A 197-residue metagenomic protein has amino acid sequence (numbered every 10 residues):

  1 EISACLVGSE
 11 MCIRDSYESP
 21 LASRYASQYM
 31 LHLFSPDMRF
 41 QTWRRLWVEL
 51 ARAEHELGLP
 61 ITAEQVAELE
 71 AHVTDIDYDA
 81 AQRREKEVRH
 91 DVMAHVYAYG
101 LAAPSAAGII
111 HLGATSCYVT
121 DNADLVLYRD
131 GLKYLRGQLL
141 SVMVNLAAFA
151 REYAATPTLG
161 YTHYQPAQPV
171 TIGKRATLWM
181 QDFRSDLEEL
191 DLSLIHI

Functional and structural regions predicted by a protein language model:
E1-I13, I195-H196: Single conserved hydrophobic/aromatic residue that forms the stacking wall/gate of nucleotide- or nucleobase-binding
R14-L194: A helix-coil-helix interface module used to build multimeric assemblies and to scaffold catalytic/cofactor sites
